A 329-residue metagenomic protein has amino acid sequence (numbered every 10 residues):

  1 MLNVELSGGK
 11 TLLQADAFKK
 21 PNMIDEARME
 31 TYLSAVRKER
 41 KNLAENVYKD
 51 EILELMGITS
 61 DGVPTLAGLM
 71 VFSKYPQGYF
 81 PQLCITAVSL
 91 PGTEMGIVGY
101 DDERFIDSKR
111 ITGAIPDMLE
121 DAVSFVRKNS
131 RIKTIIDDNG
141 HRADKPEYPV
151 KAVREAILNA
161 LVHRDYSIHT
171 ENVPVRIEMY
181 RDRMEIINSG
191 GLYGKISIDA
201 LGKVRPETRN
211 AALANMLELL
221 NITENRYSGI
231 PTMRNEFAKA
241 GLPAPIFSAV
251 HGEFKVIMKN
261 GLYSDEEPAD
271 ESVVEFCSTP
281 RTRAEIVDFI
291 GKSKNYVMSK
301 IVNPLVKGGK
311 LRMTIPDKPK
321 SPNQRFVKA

Functional and structural regions predicted by a protein language model:
M1-E171, I177-R181, Y193-K195, D199-P206 (+1 more regions): Active-site helix-to-loop segments that bind/position phosphate- or nucleotide-bearing substrates and donors across
M70, E285-I290: A short acidic, leucine-rich amphipathic alpha-helix
E147-Y148, K292-K307, K320: Short amphipathic alpha-helical interaction segments
M184-N221, S264-E266: Glycine-rich/acidic phosphate-handling loop/turn and adjacent ATP-lid/helix of nucleotide-binding kinase/ATPase domains
P243-P245, V306-D317: A short, conserved structural fragment
G261-F276, K307, D317-S321: Short alpha-helical segments that sit at the start of domains
S278-R283: Short capping segments at the starts of secondary-structure elements
M313-A329: Short, cationic-aromatic polyanion-contact patches
